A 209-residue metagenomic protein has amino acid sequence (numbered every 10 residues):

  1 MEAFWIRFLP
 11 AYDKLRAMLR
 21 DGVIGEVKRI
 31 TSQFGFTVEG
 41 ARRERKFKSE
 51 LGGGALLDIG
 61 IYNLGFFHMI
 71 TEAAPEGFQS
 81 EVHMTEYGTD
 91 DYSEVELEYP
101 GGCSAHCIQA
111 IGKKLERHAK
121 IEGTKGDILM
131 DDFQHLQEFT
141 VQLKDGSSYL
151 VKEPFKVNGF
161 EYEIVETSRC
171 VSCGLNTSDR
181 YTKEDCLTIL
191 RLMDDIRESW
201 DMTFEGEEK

Functional and structural regions predicted by a protein language model:
I6-F78, E86: Predominantly a Rossmann-like dinucleotide-binding segment in NAD(P)-dependent oxidoreductases
R7, K113, T188: Glycine-/small-residue-rich active-site loops that bind phosphorylated ligands and cofactors
L51-L57, L150-N158: A short glycine-threonine-serine/GTX helix/turn-capping micro-motif
L64-E138, P154, V165-C173: Contiguous beta-strand/loop segments that form the cofactor/metal-binding neighborhood of enzyme cores
P100, R169-K209: C-terminal helix-rich "cap/oligomerization" subdomain common to oxidoreductases
P154-V165, Y181: Active-site loop of classical SDR/Rossmann-like NAD(P)-dependent oxidoreductases, centered on the catalytic Tyr-X3-Lys
